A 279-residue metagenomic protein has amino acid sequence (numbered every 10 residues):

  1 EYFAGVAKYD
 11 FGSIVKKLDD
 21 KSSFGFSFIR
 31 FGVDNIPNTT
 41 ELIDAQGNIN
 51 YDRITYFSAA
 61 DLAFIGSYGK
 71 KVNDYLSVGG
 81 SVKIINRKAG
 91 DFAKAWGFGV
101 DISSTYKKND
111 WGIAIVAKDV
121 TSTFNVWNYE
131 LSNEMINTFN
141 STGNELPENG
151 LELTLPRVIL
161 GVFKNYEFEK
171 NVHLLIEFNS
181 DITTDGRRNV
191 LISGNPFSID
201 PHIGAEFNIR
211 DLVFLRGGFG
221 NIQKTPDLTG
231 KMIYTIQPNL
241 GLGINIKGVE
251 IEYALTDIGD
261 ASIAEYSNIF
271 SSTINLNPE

Functional and structural regions predicted by a protein language model:
E1-E279: Subset of outer-membrane beta-barrel
